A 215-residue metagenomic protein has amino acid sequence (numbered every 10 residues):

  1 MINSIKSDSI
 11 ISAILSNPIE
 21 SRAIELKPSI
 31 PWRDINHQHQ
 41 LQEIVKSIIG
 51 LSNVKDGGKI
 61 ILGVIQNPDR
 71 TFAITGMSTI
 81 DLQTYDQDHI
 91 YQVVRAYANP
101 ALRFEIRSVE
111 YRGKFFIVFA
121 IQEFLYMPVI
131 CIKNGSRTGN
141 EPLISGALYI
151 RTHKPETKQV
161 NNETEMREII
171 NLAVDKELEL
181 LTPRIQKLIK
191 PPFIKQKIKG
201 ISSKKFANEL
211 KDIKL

Functional and structural regions predicted by a protein language model:
M1-I74, S78-Q87, T152-L215: Bergerat-fold GHKL/Histidine-kinase-like ATPase
I14-N17, L51-N53, R107-Y111, G139-E141: A general structural signal for short secondary-structure junctions and capping/turn motifs
P18-E20, D56, P100, R112-G113 (+1 more regions): A short, structural micro-pattern
F72-R137: Divalent-cation
K114, A120-P142, L148-L181: Catalytic "initiation/cleavage/transfer" segments centered on a nucleophilic residue and adjacent nucleic-acid-engaging
